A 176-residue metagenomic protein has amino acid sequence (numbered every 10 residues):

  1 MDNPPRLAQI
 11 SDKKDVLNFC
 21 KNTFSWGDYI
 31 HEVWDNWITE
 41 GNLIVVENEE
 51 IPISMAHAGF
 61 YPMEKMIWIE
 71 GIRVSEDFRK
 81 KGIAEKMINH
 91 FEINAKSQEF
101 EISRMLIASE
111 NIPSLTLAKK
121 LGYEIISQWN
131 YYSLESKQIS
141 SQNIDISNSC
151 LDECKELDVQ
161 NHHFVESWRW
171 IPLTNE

Functional and structural regions predicted by a protein language model:
M1-Y29, W129, E135-T174: Short amphipathic alpha-helix that is part of the acyltransferase structural core
N3, E50-M55, I67: Glycine-rich phosphate/pyrophosphate-binding loop shared by adenosine-nucleotide-utilizing enzymes
N42-S54, W170-E176: Conserved beta-hairpin
F60, L106-A108, E124-Q138: Conserved catalytic-core motifs of GNAT/GCN5-like acyltransferases
F60-I69, R79: A conserved beta-turn-beta hairpin within the catalytic core of GNAT-like acetyltransferases that forms part
I67, I88, A95-E110, L117: Conserved GNAT acetyl-CoA-binding A-motif
G71-V74, K80-N94, T116, K120: Conserved acetyl-CoA-binding loop-helix of GNAT-fold acetyltransferases
